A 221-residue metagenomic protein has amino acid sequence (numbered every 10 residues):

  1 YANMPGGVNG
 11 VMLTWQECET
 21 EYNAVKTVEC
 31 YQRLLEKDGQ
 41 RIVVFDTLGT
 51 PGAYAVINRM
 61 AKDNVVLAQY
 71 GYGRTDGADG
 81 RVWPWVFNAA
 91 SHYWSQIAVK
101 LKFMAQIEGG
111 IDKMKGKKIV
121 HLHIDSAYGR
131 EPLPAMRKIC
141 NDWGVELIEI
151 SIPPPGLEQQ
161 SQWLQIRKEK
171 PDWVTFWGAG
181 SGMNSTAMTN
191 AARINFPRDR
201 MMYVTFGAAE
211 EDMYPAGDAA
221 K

Functional and structural regions predicted by a protein language model:
Y1-W15, G109-D112, N141-G144: Signal peptide-proximal N-terminal region of secreted/periplasmic/extracellular or secretory-lumen proteins
M4-G80, A89, S151-Q160, S181-S185: Beta-alpha junction/loop-to-helix N-cap segments that form part of ligand/metal-binding clefts
P5-N9, D63-V65, C140-E146, A192-D199 (+1 more regions): Short helix-capping segments at alpha-helix termini
G10, L133, E211: Short, electropositive, low-hydrophobicity segments enriched in small/polar residues
T20, L67-Q69, G73-A78, P155 (+1 more regions): Venus flytrap/periplasmic-binding-protein-like
K26, T75-D76, P84-P197, M201 (+1 more regions): Extracellular/periplasmic Venus flytrap/periplasmic-binding protein
A55, E131, T186, D212-M213: Phosphate- and divalent-cation-binding pockets in alpha/beta enzyme and binding domains that engage nucleotide-derived
D63, G80-F87, P215-K221: Ligand-binding "clamshell"
